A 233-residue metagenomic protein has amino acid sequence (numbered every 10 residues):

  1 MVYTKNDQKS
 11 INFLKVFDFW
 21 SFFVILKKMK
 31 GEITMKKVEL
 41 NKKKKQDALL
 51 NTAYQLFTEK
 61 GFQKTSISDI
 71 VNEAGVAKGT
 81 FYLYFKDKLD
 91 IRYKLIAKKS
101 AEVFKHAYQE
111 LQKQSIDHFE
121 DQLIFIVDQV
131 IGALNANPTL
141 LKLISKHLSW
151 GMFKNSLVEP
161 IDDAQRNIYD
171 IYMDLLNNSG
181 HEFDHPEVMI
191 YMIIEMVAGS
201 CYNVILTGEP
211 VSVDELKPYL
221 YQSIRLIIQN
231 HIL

Functional and structural regions predicted by a protein language model:
M1-K60, T65-V76, D90: Basic, helix-initiating cap at the start of DNA-binding domains
Q63-K64, Y84, E209: Flexible coil/turn residues that form the inter-helical turn or adjacent wing/linker of helix-turn-helix
G75-F85: Short hydrophobic/aromatic patch on the recognition helix
R92-E102, H106, I144, A164: Alpha-helical DNA-contacting segments of helix-turn-helix folds
K94, K98, Y108-A136, I193: Hydrophobic alpha-helical connector segments
K105, F153-G180, E187-Y191, P218: Amphipathic alpha-helical packing segments from all-alpha helical-bundle domains
G132-D170, L206: Short secondary-structure transition hinges
N177-S223: Hydrophobic/aromatic-rich alpha-helical bundle segments in the mid-to-C-terminal region
